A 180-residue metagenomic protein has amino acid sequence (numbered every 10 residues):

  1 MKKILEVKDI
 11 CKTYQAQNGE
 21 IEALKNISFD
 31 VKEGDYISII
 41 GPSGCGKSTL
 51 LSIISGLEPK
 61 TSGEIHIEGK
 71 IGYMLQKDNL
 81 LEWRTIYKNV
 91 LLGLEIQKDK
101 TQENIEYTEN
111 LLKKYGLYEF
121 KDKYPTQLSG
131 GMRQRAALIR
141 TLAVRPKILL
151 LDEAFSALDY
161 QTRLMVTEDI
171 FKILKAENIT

Functional and structural regions predicted by a protein language model:
I40-P42: The feature captures the beta-strand-to-loop junction immediately N-terminal to the Walker
S55: Helix-to-loop junction immediately C-terminal to a conserved catalytic motif
Y87-E95, I105: Short helical segment in ABC ATPase nucleotide-binding domains corresponding to the A-loop/adjacent helical element
Q102-F120, F171-K172: Conserved ABC ATPase "signature" region
Y124-L128, M132: Conserved ABC ATPase signature
A143-K147: A short, proline-enriched helix->beta-strand linker immediately N-terminal to the Walker B motif in ABC-type P-loop
L149-D152: Catalytic Walker B motif of ABC-type/P-loop ATPase nucleotide-binding domains
